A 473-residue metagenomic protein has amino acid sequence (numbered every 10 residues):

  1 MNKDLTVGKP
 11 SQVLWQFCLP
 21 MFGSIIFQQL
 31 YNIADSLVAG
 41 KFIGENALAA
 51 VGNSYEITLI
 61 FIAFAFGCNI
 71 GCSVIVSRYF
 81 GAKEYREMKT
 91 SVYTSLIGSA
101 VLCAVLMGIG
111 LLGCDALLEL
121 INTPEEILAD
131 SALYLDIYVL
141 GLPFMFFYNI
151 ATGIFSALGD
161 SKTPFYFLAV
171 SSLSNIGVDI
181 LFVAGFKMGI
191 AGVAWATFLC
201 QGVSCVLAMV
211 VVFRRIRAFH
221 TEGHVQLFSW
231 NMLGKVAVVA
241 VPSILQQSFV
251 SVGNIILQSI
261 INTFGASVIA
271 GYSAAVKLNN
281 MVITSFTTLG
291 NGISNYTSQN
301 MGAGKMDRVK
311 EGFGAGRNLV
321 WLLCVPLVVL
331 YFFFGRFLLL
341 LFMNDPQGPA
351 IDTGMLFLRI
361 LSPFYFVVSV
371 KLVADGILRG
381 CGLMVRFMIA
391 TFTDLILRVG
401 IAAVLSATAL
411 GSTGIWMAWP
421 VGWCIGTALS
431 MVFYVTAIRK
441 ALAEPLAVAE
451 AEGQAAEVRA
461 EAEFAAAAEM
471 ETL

Functional and structural regions predicted by a protein language model:
M1-C18, V76-G141, G185-V241, T297-F364 (+1 more regions): Short alpha-helical transmembrane segments in multi-pass integral membrane proteins
S11-L30, A34, I57-F64, L140 (+7 more regions): Residue-level signal for short hydrophobic patches within transmembrane helices of multi-pass membrane transporters
Q16-D35, I137, Y148, S171 (+4 more regions): Transmembrane helical elements of multi-pass membrane transporters/channels
L30-A49, L118-E125, L181-M188, S248-K277 (+4 more regions): Helix-terminus/linker motif at the lipid-water interface of multi-pass membrane proteins
A39-L59, E125-D130, I190-A191, M232-V239 (+5 more regions): Interfacial/gating helices of multi-pass transporter permease domains
L48-G108, M145-P164, G271-G335, V368-A390: Small-residue-rich hydrophobic transmembrane alpha-helices
I60-A63, N175-I180, S204-M209, M281-T284 (+3 more regions): Hydrophobic transmembrane alpha-helices of multi-pass small-molecule transporters
N69, Y138-S156, P164-N175, V193-A208 (+4 more regions): Short runs within selected transmembrane alpha-helices of multi-pass transporters and secretion channels
